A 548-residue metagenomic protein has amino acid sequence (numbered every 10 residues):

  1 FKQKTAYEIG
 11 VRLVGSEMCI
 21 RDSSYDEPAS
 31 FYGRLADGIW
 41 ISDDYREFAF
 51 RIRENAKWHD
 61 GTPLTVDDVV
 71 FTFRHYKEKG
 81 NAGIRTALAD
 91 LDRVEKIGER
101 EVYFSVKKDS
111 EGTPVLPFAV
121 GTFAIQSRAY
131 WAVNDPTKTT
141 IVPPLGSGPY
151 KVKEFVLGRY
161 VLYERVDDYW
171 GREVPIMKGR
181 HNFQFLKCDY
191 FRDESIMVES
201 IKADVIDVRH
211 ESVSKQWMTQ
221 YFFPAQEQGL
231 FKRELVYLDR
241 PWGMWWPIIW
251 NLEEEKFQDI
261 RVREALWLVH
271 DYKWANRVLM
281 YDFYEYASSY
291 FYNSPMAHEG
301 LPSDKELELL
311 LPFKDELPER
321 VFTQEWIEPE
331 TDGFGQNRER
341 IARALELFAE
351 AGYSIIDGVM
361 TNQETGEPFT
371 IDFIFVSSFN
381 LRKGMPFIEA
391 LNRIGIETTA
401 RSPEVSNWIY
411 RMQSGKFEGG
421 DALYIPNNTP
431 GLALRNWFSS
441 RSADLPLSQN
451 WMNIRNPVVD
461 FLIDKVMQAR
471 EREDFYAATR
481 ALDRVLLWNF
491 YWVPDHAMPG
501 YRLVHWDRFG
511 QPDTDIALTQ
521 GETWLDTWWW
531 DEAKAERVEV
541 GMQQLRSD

Functional and structural regions predicted by a protein language model:
F1-G15, I20: Single conserved hydrophobic/aromatic residue that forms the stacking wall/gate of nucleotide- or nucleobase-binding
S16-E17, R21-D43, R74, L145: N-terminal lobe/hinge region of extracytoplasmic solute-binding protein
Y25-E27, A119-F185, R192-I196, A203 (+2 more regions): Gly/Pro-rich hinge or "lid" segments in bacterial periplasmic/extracellular proteins
D37-A82, I97, Y103-S105, F191 (+3 more regions): Aromatic- and charge-enriched surface segment that lines or borders ligand/interaction sites
R51, R85-A132, P149-V156, P302-K314: Surface-exposed binding/hinge segments that line and control ligand-binding clefts or catalytic entry sites
R53, K138, Y169-F222, E264 (+4 more regions): Ligand-site clamp/hinge motif
Y76, R93-K96, K153-E164, D189-E254 (+4 more regions): Extracellular/periplasmic solute-recognition and catalytic clefts
V156-V161, R165, L268-E328, A342-L345 (+3 more regions): Detector for C-terminal structural segments
